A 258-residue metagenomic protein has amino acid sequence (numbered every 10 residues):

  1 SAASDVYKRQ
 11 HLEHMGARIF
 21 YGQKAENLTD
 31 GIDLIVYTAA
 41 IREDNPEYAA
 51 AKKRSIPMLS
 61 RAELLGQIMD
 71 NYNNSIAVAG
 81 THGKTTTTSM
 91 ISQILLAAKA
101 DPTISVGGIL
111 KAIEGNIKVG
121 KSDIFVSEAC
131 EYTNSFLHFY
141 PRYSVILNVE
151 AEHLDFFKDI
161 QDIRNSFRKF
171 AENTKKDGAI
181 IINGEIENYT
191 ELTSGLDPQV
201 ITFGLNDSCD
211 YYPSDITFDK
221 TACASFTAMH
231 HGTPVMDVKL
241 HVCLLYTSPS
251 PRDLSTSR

Functional and structural regions predicted by a protein language model:
S1, I104, T202: Short beta-strand "acidic-cap" motif of Rossmann-like dinucleotide-binding folds
A2-Q10, Y246-D253: Conserved small/polar residues in nucleotide/adenosyl-binding loops
S4, I41-R42, E187, C243-L245: Short, surface-exposed acidic/glycine-rich loop or hinge patches that mediate macromolecular interfaces
S4-D5, K24, E63-L64, L205: Short, ordered loop/turn segments at secondary-structure junctions
D5-R9, H14, F20, K24: N-terminal beta1-alpha1 cap of cysteine-dependent amidohydrolase-like domains
E13-A17, E26-I32, A39-G184, N188-P198: Phosphate-binding loop of NTP-binding sites
I19, I76, I104, F226-A228 (+1 more regions): Preference for bulky hydrophobic residues occupying beta-strand positions in well-ordered beta-sheet regions
T38, F157-R164, G178-A179, S194 (+2 more regions): Adenine nucleotide phosphate-binding catalytic loops in nucleotide-utilizing enzymes
